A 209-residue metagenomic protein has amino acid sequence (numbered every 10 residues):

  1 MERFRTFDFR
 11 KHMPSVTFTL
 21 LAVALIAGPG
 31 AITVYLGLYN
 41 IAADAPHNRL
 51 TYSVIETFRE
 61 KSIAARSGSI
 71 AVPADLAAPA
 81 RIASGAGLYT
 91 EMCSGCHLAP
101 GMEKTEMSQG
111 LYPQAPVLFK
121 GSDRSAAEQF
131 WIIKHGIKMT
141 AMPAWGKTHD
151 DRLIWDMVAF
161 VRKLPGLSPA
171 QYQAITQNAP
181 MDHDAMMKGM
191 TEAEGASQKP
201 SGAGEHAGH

Functional and structural regions predicted by a protein language model:
E2-A83, G87, M107, R124 (+2 more regions): Periplasmic c-type cytochrome electron-transfer domains
R3-T6, I55-R59, M92, P100-E103 (+2 more regions): Membrane-targeting and insertion segments and their boundary/processing signals
T17, L21, I26, Y35 (+5 more regions): Sparse, context-dependent recognition of short Cys/His-centered cofactor- or disulfide-binding micro-motifs
A80, A86-P113, K138-A144, P165-A170: Periplasmic/extracellular electron-transfer cofactor-ligation site, primarily the c-type cytochrome heme-c attachment
G110-G166, H206-H209: Extracytoplasmic electron-transfer domains, predominantly the class I c-type cytochrome c fold
P169-P180: Short, flexible loop/turn segments with low-complexity composition
